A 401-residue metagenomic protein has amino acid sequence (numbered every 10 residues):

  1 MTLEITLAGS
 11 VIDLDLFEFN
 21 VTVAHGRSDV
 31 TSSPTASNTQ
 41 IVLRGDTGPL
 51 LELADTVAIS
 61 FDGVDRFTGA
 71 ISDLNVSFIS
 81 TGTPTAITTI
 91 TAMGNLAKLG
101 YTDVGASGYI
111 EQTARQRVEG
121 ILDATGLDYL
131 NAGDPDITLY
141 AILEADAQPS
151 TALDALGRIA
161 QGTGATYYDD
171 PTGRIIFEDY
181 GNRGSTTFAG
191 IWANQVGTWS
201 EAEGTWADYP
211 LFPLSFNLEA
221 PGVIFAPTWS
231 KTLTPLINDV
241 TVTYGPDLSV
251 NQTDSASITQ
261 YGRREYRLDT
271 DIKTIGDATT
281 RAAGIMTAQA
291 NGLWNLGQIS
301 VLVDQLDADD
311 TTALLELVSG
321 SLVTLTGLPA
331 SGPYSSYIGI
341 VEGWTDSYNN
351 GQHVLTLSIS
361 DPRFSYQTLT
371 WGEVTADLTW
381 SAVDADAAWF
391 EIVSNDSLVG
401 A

Functional and structural regions predicted by a protein language model:
M1-E52, T85-L99, Y109-Q112, E119 (+5 more regions): Juxtamembrane "anchor/assembly" segments of surface/extracellular structural proteins
L3, V57, A165-T166: Residue-level detector of beta-strand structural context in well-folded domains
I5, I59-S60, G69: Short aromatic-centered micro-motifs
G9, G63-D65: Residue-level signal for glycine
P34-I41, A92, D103-N131, A145-T172 (+3 more regions): Amphipathic, non-transmembrane alpha-helical segments in extracytoplasmic/periplasmic proteins
T39, D55, G69-D73: N-terminal, well-ordered alpha-helical segments
E52, V57-I59: Intein modules and their embedded homing endonuclease domains
R66-L99, D134-L236, P333, Y348-S358: Short beta-strand-centered interaction patches in the first periplasmic/extracellular domains of large envelope
